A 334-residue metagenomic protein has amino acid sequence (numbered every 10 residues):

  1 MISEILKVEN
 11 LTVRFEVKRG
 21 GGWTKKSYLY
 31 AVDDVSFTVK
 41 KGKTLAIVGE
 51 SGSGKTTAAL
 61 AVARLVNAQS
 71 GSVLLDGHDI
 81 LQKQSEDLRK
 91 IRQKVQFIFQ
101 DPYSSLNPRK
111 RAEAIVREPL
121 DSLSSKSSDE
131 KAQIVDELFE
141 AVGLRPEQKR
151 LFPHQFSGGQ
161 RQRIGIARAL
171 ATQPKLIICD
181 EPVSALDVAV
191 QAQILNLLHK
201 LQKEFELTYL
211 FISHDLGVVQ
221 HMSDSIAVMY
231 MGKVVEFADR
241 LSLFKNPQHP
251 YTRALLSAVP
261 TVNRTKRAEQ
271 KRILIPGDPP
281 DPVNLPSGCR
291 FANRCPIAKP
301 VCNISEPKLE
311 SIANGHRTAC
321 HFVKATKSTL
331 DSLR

Functional and structural regions predicted by a protein language model:
K18, G22-W23, R240-R334: Charged, flexible cofactor/metal-binding loops and thiol motifs
G22-K26, I80-Q96, S122, S242-P247 (+1 more regions): ABC ATPase NBD coupling module
G71-D79: Conserved ABC transporter NBD signature motif
D129-E147, L256-S257: Conserved ABC ATPase "signature" region
F152-F156, Q160: Conserved ABC ATPase signature
A171-K175: A short, proline-enriched helix->beta-strand linker immediately N-terminal to the Walker B motif in ABC-type P-loop
P182, L186, V190-A268: P-loop NTP-binding/switch modules centered on Walker-like glycine-rich loops
